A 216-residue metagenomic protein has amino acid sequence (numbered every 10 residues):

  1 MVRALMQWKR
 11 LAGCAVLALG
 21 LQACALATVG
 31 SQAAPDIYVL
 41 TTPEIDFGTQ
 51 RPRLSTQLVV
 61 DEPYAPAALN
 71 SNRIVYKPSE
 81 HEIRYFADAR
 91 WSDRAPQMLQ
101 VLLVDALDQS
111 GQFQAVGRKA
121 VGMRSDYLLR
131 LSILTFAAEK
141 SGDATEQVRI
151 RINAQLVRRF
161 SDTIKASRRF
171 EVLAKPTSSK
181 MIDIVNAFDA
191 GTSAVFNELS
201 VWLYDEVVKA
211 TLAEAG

Functional and structural regions predicted by a protein language model:
V2-G13: Bacterial N-terminal signal peptides that target proteins for export
G20-A23: C-terminal motif of bacterial Sec signal peptides marking the signal peptidase cleavage site
A25-P96, E206-G216: A structural "domain/chain start" motif
L26-G48, S110-S161, T177: Surface-exposed short loop/turn segments
L54-T56, N70-N72, S79, A87 (+4 more regions): Envelope-exposed proteins and targeting segments
Q57, P96, Q100-V104, D189-T192 (+2 more regions): Extracytoplasmic/secreted envelope proteins and their assembly/folding machinery, especially bacterial periplasmic
E82-R90, F160-V201: Short secondary-structure boundary motifs at beta->alpha junctions and helix caps
V104, D108-Q112, S200-V208: Sec-exported extracytoplasmic/periplasmic mature domains
